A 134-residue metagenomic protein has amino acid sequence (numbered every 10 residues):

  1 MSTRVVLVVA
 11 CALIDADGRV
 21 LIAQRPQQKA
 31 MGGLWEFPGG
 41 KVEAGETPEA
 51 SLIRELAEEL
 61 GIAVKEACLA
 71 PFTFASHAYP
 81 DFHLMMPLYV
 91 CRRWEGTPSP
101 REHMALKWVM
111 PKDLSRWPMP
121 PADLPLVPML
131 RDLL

Functional and structural regions predicted by a protein language model:
M1-V20, K41: Conserved N-terminal beta-strand and adjoining loop/helix that marks the start of the Nudix/MutT-like hydrolase domain
V5-L7, A57, G61-E95: Active-site segment of metal-dependent pyrophosphate-handling enzymes, primarily the Nudix hydrolase catalytic core
C11-I14, L52, L56, L106: Hydrophobic packing within well-folded, soluble alpha/beta domains
L13, I22, C91-R93, W108: Conserved hydrophobic "DFG−1" position in protein kinase catalytic cores
R19, E95-S99: Short helix-loop capping/hinge motifs at secondary-structure junctions, enriched in acidic/polar residues
R19-E59: Conserved Nudix-box catalytic region and its N-terminal flanking loop in Nudix hydrolases and closely related
E36, H83, W108: Short aromatic/basic micro-patch
L88-V90, S99-L130: NUDIX/MutT-family hydrolases
